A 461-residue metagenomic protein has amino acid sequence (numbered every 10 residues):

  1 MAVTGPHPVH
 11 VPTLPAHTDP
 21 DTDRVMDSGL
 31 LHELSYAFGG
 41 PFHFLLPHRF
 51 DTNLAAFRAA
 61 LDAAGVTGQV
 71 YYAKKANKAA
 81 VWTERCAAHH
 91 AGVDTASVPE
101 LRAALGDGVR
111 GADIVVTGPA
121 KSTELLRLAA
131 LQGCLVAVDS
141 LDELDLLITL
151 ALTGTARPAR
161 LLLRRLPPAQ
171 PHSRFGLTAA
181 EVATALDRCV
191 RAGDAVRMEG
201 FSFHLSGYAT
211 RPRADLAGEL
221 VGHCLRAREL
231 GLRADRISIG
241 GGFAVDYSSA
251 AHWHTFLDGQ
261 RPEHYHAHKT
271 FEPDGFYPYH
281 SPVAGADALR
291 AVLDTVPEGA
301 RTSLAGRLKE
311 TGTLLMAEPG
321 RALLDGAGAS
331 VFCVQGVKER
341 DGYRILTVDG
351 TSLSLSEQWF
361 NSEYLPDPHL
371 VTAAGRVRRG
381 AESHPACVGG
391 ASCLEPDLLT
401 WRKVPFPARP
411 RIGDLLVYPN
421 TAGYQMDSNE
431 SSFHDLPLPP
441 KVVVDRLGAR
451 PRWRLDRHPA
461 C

Functional and structural regions predicted by a protein language model:
M1-V136, L144-A151, T155-A159, R191 (+2 more regions): A charged N-terminal "starter" segment
P41, Q132-V138, A169-L177, S206-A214: Flexible, glycine/proline-enriched loop segments at strand-loop-helix junctions that form or flank small-ligand binding
F50, K75, S97, A129 (+6 more regions): Conserved, mostly hydrophobic/aromatic
Q69-Y71, H90-G92, G111-V115, L135-A137 (+6 more regions): Structural preference for beta-strand elements that scaffold enzyme active sites
A76-K78, P99-E100, A120-S122, S140-L144 (+6 more regions): Active-site-proximal loop/turn and secondary-structure-junction residues that shape catalytic pockets, frequently
S140-R197: Conserved anion-binding
G193-H204, I412-L416: Internal alpha/beta core interface subdomains
A209-T210, D215-C461: C-terminal active-site-proximal or functional interface alpha/beta core segments in diverse enzymes
